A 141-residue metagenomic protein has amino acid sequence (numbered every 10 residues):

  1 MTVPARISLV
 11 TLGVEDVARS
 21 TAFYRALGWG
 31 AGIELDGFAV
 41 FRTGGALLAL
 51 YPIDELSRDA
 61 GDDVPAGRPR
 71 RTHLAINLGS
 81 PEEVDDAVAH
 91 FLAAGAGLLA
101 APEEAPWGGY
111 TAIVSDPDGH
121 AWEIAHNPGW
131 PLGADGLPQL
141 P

Functional and structural regions predicted by a protein language model:
M1-S8, L27-S115, N127-P141: Vicinal oxygen chelate
V10-L12: Polyanion-binding surface elements
V14-D16, P106-W107: Conserved beta-strand-loop-alpha-helix junction that forms the acyl-donor binding cleft
D16-G30: Amphipathic alpha-helical segments
A18-A22, D85, A100, W122: Alpha-helical elements of the RecA-like P-loop NTPase motor core of helicases
S20-Y24, F91, G119: Conserved active-site tyrosine of GNAT-family acetyltransferases
A121, A125-N127: C-terminal structural segments of small proteins and small subunits
